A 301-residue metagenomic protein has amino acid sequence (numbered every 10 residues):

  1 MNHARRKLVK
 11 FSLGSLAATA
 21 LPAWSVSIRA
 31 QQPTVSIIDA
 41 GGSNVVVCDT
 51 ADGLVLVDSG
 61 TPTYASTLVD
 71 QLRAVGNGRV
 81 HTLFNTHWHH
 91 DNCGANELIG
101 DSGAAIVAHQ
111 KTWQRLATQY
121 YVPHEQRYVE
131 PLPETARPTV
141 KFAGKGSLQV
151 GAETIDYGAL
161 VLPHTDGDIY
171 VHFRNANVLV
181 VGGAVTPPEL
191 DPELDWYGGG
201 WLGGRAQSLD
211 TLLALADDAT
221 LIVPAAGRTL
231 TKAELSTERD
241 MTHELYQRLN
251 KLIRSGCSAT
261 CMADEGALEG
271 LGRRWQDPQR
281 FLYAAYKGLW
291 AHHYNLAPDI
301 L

Functional and structural regions predicted by a protein language model:
M1-T19: N-terminal secretory signal peptides and thylakoid transit peptides that target proteins across membranes
S15-L16, A20, S25, L213-L221 (+1 more regions): Accessory terminal helices/loops
Q31-Q71, V171-F173, N177-G183: Conserved beta-strand hairpin/beta-sheet module of binuclear metal-dependent hydrolase folds, prominently
G53-L54, T61-P62, S147, T154 (+1 more regions): Metallo-beta-lactamase
V57-S59, H81-H89, V107-Q110, V180-G182 (+1 more regions): Active-site neighborhood of phospho(di)ester-bond hydrolases with catalytic His/Asp-centered motifs
T63-V107: Active-site metal-binding motif and surrounding structural segment of the metallo-beta-lactamase
W113-L160, T165-D166, R174-N175, L209: Metallo-beta-lactamase
